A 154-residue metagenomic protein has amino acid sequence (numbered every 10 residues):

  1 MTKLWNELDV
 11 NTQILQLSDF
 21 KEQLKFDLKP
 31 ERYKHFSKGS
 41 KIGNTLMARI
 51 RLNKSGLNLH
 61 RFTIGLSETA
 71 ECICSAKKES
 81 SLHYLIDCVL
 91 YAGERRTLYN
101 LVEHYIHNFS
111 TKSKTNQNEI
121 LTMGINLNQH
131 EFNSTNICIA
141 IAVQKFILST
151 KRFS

Functional and structural regions predicted by a protein language model:
M1-T12, H83-Y84: A helix-boundary/hinge signal
I14, S18-S154: Family-specific functional microsites
